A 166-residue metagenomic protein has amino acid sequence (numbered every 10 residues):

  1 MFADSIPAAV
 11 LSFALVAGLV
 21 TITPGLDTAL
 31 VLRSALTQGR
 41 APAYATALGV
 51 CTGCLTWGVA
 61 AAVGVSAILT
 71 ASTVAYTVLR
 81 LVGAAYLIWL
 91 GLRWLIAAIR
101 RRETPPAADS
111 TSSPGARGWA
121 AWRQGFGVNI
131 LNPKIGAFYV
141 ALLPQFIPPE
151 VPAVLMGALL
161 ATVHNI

Functional and structural regions predicted by a protein language model:
F2-T77, A141-A161: Juxtamembrane transmembrane-helix termini in multi-pass membrane transport proteins
A14, A121-G125: C-terminal ligand-sensing/allosteric alpha-helical core of TetR-family HTH transcriptional regulators
A41-A121: Membrane helix-loop-helix hairpins that form the core translocation module of multi-pass transporters
V82-A85, T162-I166: Seven-transmembrane alpha-helical bundle of rhodopsin/class A GPCRs
G125, L131-G136: Selected transmembrane alpha-helices and immediately adjacent juxtamembrane segments of polytopic inner-membrane
